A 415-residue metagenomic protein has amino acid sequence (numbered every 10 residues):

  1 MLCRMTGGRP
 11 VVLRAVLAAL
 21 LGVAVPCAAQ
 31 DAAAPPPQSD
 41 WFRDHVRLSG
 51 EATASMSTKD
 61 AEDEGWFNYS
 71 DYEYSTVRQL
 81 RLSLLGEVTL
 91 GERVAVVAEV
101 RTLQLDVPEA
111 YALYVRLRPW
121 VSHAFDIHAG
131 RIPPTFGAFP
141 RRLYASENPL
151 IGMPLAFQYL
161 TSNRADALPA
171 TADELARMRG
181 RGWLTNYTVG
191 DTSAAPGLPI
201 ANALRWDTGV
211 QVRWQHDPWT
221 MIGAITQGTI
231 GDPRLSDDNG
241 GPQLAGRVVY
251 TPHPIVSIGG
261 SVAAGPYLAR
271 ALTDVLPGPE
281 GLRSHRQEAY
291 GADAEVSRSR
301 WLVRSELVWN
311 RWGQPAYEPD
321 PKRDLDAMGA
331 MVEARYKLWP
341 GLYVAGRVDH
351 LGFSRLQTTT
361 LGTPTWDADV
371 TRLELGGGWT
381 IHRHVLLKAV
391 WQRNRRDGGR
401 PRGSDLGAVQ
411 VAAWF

Functional and structural regions predicted by a protein language model:
M1-V11: N-terminal secretory signal peptides that target proteins for export/translocation
R14-P26: Bacterial N-terminal signal peptides
C27-D31: Boundary at the C-terminal end of the N-terminal hydrophobic targeting segment
A32-Q38: Beta-lactamase-like hydrolase cores
Q38-T58, E73-I230, G240-P242, V249-S257 (+2 more regions): Outer membrane beta-barrel
E62-E64, T89-A95, N186-T192, G223-G228 (+4 more regions): Flexible, solvent-exposed coil segments and beta strand-coil junctions, predominantly the extracellular/periplasmic
S70-D71, Y114-L117, R131, P140 (+1 more regions): Outer-membrane beta-barrel pore domains
I225-R247, T363, R396-A412: C-terminal/domain-terminus segments
